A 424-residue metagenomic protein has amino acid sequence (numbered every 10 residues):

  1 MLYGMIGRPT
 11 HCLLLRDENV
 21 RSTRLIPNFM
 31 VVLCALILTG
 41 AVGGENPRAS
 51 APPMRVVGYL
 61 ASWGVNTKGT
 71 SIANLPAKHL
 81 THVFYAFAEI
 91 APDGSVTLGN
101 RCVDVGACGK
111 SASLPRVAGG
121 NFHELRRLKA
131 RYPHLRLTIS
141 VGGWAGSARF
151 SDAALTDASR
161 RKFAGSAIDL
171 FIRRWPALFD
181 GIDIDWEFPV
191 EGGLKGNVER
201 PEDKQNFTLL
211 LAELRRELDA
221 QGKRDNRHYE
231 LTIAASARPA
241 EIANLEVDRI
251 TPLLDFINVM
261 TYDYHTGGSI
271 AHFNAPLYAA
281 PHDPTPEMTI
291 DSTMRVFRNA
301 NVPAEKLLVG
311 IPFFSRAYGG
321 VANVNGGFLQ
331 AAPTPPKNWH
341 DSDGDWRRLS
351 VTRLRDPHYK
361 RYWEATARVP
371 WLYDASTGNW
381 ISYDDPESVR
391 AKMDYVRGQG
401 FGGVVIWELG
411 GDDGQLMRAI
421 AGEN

Functional and structural regions predicted by a protein language model:
N28-G40: Bacterial N-terminal signal peptides
I37-A51: Bacterial Sec-dependent signal peptides at the C-terminal "C-region" and cleavage site
R48-I172, E202, A331, N338-D341 (+1 more regions): Glycan-recognition patch characteristic of GH18 chitinases/ENGases and related GlcNAc/peptidoglycan-binding proteins
V57-G58, D93-V117, P189-L349: Substrate-binding surface in catalytic domains of secreted glycosidases
V83, I139, I184, L214 (+4 more regions): Conserved, mostly hydrophobic/aromatic
F122-R126, A164-I168, K204-R215, I290-R295 (+2 more regions): Generic structural signal for well-ordered alpha-helices, preferentially at hydrophobic/aromatic core positions
T156-I182, E213, I242-L253: An active-site-proximal structural segment forming one wall of the substrate-binding cleft that immediately precedes
P357-N424: Extracellular low-complexity, Gly/Ser/Thr-rich intrinsically disordered linkers and protease-sensitive activation/hinge
